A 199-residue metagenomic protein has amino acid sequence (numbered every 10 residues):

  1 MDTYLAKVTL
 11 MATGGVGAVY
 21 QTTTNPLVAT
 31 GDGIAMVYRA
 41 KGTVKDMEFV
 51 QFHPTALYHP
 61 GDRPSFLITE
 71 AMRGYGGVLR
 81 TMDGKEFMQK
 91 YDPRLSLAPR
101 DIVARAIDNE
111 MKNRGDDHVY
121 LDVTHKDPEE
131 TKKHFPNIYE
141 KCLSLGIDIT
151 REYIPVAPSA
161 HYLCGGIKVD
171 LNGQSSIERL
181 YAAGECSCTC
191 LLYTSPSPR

Functional and structural regions predicted by a protein language model:
M1-D2: Conserved beta-strand-loop-beta-strand element in the redox core of flavoprotein oxidoreductases
L5-T13: Short hydrophobic core segments
V8, I177-L192: Short FAD-binding loop at a beta-strand-to-alpha-helix junction that anchors the flavin cofactor in diverse
T13-G14, G184: Glycine-rich, N-terminal phosphate-binding loop of Rossmann-like dinucleotide-binding domains
V16-T22: Flavin (primarily FAD) binding-site architecture
M36, G42-I154: An anion/pyrophosphate-binding glycine-rich loop and adjacent beta-alpha core in soluble alpha-beta enzymes
Y162-Y181: FAD-binding beta-loop-beta segment adjacent to the flavin cofactor pocket
Y193-R199: Conserved small/polar residues in nucleotide/adenosyl-binding loops
